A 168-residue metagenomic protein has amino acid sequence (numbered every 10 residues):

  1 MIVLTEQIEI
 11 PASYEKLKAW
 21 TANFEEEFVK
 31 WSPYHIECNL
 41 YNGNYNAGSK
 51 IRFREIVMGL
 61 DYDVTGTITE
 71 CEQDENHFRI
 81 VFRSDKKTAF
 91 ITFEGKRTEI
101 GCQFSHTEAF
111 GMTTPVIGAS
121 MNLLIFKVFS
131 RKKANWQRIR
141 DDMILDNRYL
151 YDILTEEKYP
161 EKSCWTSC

Functional and structural regions predicted by a protein language model:
M1-L4, I8, I51, M112 (+1 more regions): N-proximal short alpha-helices
M1-N46, C168: Hydrophobic ligand-binding cavity/cleft-lining segments
M1-P11, G101, S130-K133, Q137-R148 (+2 more regions): Hydrophobic-ligand-binding modules of eukaryotic lipid transfer/binding families
T5-Q7, D63-T65, F90-T92, T107: Well-ordered beta-strand positions in beta-sheet-rich domains
N39-F90, I100, D141-E157, C168: Glycine-rich portal/gate segments that line the openings of hydrophobic small-molecule binding cavities
R83-D141: Beta-strand/loop substructures that line and gate deep hydrophobic ligand-binding cavities in soluble
